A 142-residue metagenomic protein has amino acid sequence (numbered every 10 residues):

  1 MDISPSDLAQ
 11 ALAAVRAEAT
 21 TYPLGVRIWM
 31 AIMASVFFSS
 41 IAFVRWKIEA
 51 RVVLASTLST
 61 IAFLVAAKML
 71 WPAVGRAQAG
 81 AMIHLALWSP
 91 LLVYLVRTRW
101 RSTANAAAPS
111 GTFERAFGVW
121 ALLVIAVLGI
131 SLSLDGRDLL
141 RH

Functional and structural regions predicted by a protein language model:
D2-S35: Hydrophobic transmembrane alpha-helical segments in integral membrane proteins
M30-K47: N-terminal signal-anchor/start-transfer transmembrane helix
I48-T57, S110-A121: Membrane-interfacial loop-to-transmembrane alpha-helix junctions, especially the N-terminal start
A55-A67: Small-polar-interrupted transmembrane alpha-helices in polytopic inner-membrane proteins
S59-T60, I83-R99, A126-G129: Hydrophobic alpha-helical membrane segments
V65-G75, D135-R141: Juxtamembrane "helix-exit" motif on the non-cytosolic side of transmembrane helices
V74-A86: Non-cytosolic membrane-interface motifs at loop->transmembrane helix junctions
V119-R141: Final/C-terminal transmembrane alpha-helix of multipass membrane proteins
